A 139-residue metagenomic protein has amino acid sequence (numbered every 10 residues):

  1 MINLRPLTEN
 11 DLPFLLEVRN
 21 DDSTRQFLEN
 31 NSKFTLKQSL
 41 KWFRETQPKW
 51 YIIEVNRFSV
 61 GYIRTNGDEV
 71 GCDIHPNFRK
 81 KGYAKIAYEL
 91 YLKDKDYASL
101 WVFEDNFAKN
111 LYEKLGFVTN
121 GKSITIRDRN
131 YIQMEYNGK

Functional and structural regions predicted by a protein language model:
M1-K33, K37-K41: A short, well-structured alpha-helix characteristic of acyl/acetyltransferase catalytic modules
P48, R129-M134: Short hydrophobic/aromatic beta-strand or adjacent loop that forms the aromatic wall/cage of a ligand/substrate-binding
K49-G61: Conserved beta-hairpin
G61-D68: A conserved beta-strand-loop-helix scaffold within acyl/acetyltransferase catalytic domains
E69-Y83, V102-F103: A short, internal acetyl-CoA/4′-phosphopantetheine-binding micro-motif in the GNAT/acyltransferase core
K80-D94, N110-K114: Conserved acetyl-CoA-binding loop-helix of GNAT-fold acetyltransferases
S99-E113, F117-V118, I124-N130: Conserved beta-strand-loop-alpha-helix junction that forms the acyl-donor binding cleft
